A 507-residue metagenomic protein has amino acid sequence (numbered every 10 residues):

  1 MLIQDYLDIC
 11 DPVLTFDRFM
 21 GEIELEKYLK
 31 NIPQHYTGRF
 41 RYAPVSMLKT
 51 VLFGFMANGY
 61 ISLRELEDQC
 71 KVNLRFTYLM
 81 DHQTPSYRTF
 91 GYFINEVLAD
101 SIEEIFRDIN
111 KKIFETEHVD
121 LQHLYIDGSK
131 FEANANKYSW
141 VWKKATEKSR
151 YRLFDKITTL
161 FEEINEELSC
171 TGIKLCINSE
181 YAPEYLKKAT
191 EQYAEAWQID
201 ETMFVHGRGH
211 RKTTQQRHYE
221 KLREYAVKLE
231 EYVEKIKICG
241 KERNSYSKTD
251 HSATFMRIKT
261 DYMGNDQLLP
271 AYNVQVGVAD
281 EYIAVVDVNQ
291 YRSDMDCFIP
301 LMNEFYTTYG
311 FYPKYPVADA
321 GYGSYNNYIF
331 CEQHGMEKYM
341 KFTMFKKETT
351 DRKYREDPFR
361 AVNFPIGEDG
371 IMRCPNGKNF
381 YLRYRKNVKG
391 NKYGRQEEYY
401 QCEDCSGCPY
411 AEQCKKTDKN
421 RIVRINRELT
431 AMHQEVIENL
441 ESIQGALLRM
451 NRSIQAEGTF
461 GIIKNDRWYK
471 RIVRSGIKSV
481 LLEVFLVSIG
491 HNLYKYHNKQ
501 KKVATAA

Functional and structural regions predicted by a protein language model:
M1-I9: Long, acidic, intrinsically disordered low-complexity segments
L2, S46-L52, T89: A general alpha-helix detector
I9-K49, F55: Basic, short loop/linker segments at the boundary and entry of helix-turn-helix/winged-helix-like folds
P33-F40, F76, R474-I477: A short glycine/serine-rich beta->alpha loop
V51, G59-V72, Q83-A507: Anion-binding and metal-coordination hotspots
T77-D81: Short arginine-rich
